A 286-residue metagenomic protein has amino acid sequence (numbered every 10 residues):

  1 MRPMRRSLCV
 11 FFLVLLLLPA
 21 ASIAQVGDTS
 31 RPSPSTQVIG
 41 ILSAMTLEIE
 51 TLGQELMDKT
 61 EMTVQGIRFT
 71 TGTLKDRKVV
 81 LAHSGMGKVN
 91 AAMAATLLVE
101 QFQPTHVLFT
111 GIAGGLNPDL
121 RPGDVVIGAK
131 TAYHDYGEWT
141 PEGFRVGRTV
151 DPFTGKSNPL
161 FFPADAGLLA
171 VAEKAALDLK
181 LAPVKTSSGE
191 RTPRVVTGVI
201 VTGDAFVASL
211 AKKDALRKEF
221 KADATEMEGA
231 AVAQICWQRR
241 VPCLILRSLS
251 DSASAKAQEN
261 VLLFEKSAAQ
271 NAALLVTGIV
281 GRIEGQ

Functional and structural regions predicted by a protein language model:
M1-R5: N-terminal secretory signal peptides that target proteins for export/translocation
C9-A20: Bacterial N-terminal signal peptides
C9-V10, L52, A230-V232: Short amphipathic alpha-helical "recognition" segments used for binding
V26-I39, T63-Q286: Glycine-rich phosphate- or other oxyanion-binding loops that anchor nucleotides, phosphorylated ligands
V38-T46, E50-G53: Mature N-terminal segment immediately following signal peptide/propeptide cleavage in secreted/periplasmic
L52-Q54, E138-W139: Short, solvent-exposed loop/turn and secondary-structure capping segments
E55-K59: Short Gly/aromatic-enriched secondary-structure transition segments
